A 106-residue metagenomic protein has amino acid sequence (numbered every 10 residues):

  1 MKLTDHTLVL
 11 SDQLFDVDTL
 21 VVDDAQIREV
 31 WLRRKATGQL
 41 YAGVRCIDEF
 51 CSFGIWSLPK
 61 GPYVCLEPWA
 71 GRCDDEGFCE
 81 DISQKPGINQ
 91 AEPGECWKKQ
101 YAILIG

Functional and structural regions predicted by a protein language model:
M1-I47: Active-site/ligand-binding surface loops and adjacent short beta/alpha elements that line catalytic pockets across
K2, K35, K60, K85 (+1 more regions): Context-gated lysine
D23, C46, S57, Q90-E92: Sterically constrained small-residue positions within well-ordered secondary structures of folded domains
R33-D74, C79: Glycine-rich active-site loops that engage anionic ligands at enzyme catalytic sites
D81-I88: Short alpha-helix capping/helix-loop boundary micro-motifs
N89-G106: Short Pro-Gly-centered flexible turn/kink motifs
